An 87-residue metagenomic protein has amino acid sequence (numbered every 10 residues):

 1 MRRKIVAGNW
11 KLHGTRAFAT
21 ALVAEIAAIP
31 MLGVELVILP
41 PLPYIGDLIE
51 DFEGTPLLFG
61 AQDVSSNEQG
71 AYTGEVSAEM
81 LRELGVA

Functional and structural regions predicted by a protein language model:
M1-V76, E83: Conserved N-terminal beta1-alpha1 strand-loop-helix module at the mouth
